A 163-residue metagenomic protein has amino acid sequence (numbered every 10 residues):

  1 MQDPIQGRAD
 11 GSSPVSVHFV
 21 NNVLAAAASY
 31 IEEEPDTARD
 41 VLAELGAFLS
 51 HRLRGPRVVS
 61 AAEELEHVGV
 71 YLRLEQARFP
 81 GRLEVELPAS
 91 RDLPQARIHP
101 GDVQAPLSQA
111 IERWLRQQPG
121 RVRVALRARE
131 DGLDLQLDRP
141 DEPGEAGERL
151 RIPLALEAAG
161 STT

Functional and structural regions predicted by a protein language model:
M1-V15, F19-P153: Two-component histidine phosphotransfer core
G160-T163: C-terminal end segment of the histidine kinase catalytic
